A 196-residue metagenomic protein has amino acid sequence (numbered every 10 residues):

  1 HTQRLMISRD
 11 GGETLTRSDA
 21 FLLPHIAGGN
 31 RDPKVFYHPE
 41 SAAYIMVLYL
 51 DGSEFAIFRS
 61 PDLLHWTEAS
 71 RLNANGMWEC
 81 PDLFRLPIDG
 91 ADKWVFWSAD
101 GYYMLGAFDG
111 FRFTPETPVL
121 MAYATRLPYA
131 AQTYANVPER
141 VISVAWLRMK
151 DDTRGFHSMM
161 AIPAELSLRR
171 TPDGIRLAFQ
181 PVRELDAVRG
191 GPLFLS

Functional and structural regions predicted by a protein language model:
H1-P33, Y37-P81, R85-T125, P138 (+1 more regions): Beta-rich carbohydrate-recognition and catalytic domains
T125-A135: Catalytic and ligand-binding motifs that coordinate phosphates/metal ions in nucleic-acid-processing enzymes
